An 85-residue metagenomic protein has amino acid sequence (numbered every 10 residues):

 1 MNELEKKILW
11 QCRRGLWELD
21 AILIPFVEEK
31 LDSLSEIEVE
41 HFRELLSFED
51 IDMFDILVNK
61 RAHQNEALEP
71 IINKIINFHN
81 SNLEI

Functional and structural regions predicted by a protein language model:
N2-E40, E44-I85: Positively charged, polar, low-complexity stretches
